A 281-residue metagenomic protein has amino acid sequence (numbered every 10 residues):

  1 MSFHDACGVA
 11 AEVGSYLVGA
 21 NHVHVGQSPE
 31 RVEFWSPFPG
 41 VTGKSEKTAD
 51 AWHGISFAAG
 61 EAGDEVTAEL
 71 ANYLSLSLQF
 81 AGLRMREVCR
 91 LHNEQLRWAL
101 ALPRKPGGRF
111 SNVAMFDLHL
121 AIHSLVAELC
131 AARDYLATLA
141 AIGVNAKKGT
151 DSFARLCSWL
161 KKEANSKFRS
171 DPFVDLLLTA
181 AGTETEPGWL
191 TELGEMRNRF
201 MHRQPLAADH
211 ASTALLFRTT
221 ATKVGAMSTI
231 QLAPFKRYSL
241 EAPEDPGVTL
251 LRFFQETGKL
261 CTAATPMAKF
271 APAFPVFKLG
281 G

Functional and structural regions predicted by a protein language model:
M1-L83, A101, P106-H123, A137-G281: Acidic, Ser/Thr/Gly/Pro-rich intrinsically disordered interaction regions
V88, H92-Q95, A99: Extended alpha-helical scaffold segments
